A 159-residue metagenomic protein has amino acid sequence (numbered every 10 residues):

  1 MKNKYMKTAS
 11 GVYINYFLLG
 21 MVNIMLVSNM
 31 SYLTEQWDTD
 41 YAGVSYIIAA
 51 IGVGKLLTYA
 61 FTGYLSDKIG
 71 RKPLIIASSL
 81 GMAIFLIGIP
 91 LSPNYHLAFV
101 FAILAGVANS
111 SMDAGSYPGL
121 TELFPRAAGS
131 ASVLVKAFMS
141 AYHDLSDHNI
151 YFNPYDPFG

Functional and structural regions predicted by a protein language model:
K7-Y41: Extracytoplasmic
G11-V12, H96-A102: Short hydrophobic/alpha-helical segments at membrane-entry points of transmembrane helices in Major Facilitator
G20, I24, G106-A114, D144: Small-residue-rich segments within alpha-helical transmembrane domains of MFS-like 12-TM solute carriers
I24, I51-A60, H143-D144: Residue-level signature of mid-helix packing/kink "hotspots" within the transmembrane helices of 12-pass Major
L57-Y95: Conserved MFS/SLC helix-loop-helix module at the cytosolic interface between two early adjacent transmembrane helices
N94-L97, A127, A131-G159: Helix-loop-helix hairpin linking two adjacent transmembrane segments in secondary transporters
F101-A137: Cytoplasmic helix-loop-helix junction between adjacent transmembrane helices in 12-TM secondary transporters
